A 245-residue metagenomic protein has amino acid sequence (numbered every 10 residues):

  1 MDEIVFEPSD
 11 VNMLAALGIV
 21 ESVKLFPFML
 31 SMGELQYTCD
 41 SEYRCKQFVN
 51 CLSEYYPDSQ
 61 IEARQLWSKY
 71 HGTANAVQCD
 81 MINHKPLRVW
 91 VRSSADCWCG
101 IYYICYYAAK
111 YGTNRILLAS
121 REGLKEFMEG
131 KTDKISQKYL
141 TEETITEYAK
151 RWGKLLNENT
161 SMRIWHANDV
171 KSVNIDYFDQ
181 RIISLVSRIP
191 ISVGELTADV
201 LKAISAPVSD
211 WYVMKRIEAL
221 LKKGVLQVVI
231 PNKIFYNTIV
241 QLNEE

Functional and structural regions predicted by a protein language model:
M1-A63: A structured, charge-rich N-terminal accessory region that forms the first stable segment of a protein and links
V20, Y103-I116: A short alpha->loop->secondary-structure connector
D58-V91, D96-I101: Long, hydrophobic/aromatic-enriched structural stretches that serve as scaffold segments
F127-E195, D199: A conserved mid-domain beta-alpha-beta active-site/ligand-binding segment of alpha/beta enzyme cores
T197-D210: Short helix-coil junctions and helix-kink-helix linkers
M214-E218: Short, hydrophobic-biased segments on the C-terminal half of alpha helices that form "recognition helices"
L221-N232: A short, conserved structural fragment
I230-E245: Short, cationic-aromatic polyanion-contact patches
